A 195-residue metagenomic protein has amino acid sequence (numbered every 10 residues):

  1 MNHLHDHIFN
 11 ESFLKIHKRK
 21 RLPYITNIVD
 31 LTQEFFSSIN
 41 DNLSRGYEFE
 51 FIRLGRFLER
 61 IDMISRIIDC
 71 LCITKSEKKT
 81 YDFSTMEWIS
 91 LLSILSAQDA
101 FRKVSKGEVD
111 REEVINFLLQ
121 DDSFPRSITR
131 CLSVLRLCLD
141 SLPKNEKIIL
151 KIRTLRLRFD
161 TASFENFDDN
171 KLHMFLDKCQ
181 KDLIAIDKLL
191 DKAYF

Functional and structural regions predicted by a protein language model:
M1-F195: Alpha-helical transmembrane segments and their helix-helix packing motifs
